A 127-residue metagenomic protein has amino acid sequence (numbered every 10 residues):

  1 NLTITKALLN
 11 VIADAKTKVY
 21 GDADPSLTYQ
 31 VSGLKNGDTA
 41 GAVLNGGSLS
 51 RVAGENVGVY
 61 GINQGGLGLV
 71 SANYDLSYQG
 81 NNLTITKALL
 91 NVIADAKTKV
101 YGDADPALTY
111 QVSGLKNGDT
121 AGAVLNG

Functional and structural regions predicted by a protein language model:
N1-G127: Short loop/turn motifs that initiate or flank beta-strands
